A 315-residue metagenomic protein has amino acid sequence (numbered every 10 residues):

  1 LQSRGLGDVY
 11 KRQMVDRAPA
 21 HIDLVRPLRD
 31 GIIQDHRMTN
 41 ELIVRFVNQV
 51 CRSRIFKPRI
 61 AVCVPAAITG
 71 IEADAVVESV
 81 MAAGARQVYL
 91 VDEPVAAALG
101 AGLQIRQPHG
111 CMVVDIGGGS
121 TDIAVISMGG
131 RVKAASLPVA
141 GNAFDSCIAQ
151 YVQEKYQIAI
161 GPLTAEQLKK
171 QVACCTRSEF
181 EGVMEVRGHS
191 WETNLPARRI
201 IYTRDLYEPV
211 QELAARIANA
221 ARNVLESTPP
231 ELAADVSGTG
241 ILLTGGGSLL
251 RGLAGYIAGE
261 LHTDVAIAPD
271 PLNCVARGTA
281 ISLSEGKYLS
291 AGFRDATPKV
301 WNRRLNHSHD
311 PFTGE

Functional and structural regions predicted by a protein language model:
L1-I116, A124-I241, S248-E315: Nucleotide/phosphate-binding catalytic cleft detector across ATP-hydrolyzing and phosphate-transferring enzymes
